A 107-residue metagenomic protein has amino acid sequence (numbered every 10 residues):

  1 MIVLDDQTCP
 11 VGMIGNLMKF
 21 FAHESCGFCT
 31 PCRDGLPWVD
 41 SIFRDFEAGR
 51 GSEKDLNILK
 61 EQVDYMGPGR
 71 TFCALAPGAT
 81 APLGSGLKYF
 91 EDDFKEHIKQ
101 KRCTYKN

Functional and structural regions predicted by a protein language model:
M1-N107: Redox cofactor-anchoring modules in respiratory/redox and cofactor-processing assemblies
